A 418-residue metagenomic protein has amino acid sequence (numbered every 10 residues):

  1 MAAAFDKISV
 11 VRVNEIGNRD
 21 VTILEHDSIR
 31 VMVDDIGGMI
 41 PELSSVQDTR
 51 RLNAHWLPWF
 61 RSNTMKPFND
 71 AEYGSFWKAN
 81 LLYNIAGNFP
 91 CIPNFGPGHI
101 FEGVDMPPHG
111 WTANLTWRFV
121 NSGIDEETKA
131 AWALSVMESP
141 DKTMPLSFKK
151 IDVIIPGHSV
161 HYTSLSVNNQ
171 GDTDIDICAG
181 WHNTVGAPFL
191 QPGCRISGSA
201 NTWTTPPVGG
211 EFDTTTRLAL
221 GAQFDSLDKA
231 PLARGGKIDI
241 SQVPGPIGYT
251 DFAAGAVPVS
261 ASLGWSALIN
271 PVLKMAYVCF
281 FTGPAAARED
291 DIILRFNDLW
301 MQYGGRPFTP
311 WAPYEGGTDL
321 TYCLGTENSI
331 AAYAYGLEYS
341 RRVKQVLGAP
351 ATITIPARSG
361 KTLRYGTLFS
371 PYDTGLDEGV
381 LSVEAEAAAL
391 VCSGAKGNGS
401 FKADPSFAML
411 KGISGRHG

Functional and structural regions predicted by a protein language model:
A2-Y162, T173-D176, G180-G418: Surface-exposed acidic/polar loop and edge beta-strand patches at domain peripheries
